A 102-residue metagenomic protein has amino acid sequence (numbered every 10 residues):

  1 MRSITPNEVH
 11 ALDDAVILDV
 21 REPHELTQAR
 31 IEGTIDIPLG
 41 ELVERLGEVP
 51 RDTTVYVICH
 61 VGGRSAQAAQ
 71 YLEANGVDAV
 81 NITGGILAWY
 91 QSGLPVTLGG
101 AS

Functional and structural regions predicted by a protein language model:
M1-V16, E22-T54, G63-S102: Rhodanese-like catalytic fold shared by cysteine-dependent sulfurtransferases and DSP/PTP-type phosphatases
I58: Short, surface-exposed ligand- or partner-binding patches at beta-edge/loop junctions that are enriched in aromatics
